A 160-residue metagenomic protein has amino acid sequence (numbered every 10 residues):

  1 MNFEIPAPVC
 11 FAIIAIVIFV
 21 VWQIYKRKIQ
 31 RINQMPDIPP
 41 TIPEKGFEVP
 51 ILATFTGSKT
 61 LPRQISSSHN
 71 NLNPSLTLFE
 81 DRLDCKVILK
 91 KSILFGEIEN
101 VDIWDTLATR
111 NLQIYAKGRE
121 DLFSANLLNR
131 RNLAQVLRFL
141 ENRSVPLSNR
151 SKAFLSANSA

Functional and structural regions predicted by a protein language model:
M1-F19, E97, F139-S151: Amphipathic repeat-derived elements
N2-S75: Anionic N-terminal interaction surfaces
K26-K28, K45, K59, K86 (+3 more regions): Context-gated lysine
E44, V49, I93-F95, F123-A125: Generic detection of short hydrophobic beta-strand segments and adjacent strand-loop junctions
V49-I51, K90, I114: Generic structural hydrophobic/aromatic packing signal, biased to beta-strands
I65-T109: Phosphoinositide-binding peripheral membrane targeting modules
N100-A160: Acidic, Ser/Thr- and proline-rich intrinsically disordered linker/docking segments of eukaryotic scaffolds
